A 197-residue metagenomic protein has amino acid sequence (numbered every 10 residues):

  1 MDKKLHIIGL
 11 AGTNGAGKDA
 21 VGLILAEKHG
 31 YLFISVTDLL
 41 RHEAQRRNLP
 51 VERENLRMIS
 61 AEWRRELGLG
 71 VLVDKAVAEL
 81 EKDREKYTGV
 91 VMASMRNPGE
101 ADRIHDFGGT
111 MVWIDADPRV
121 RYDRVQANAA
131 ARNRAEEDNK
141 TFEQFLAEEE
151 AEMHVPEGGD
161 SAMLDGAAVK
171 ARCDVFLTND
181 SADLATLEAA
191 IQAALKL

Functional and structural regions predicted by a protein language model:
T13: P-loop (Walker A) phosphate-binding loop of NTP-binding proteins
A16: ATP-binding Walker
D19: Walker A/P-loop
L32-V91, M95-D102, A131, E143-A147 (+1 more regions): ATP-dependent small-molecule kinase phosphotransfer cores that center on conserved nucleotide phosphate-binding segments
A93-S94, I104-A129, A135-K140: Conserved phosphate-donor/acceptor-positioning beta-strand/loop module used by diverse small-molecule
A130-A190, A194-L197: Small-molecule kinase domains that catalyze NTP-dependent phosphoryl transfer to phosphate-bearing small molecules
